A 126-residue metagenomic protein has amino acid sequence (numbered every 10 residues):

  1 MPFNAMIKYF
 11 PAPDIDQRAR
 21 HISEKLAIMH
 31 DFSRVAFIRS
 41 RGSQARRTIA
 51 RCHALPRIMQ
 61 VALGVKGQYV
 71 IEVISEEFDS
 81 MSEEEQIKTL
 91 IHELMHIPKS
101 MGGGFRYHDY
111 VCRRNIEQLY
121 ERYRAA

Functional and structural regions predicted by a protein language model:
M1-A12: Hydrophobic or amphipathic, alpha-helical segments that drive membrane association/targeting
R18-L63: Auxiliary, metal-adjacent structural segments of Zn-dependent hydrolase domains
I71-E77, S100-Y107: Short acidic, glycine/Ser/Thr-rich loop/turn "cap" segments at secondary-structure junctions
V73-T89: Short pre-active-site segment immediately N-terminal to the catalytic Zn-binding motif
E85-I91, F105-H108: "Short basic amphipathic alpha-helical interaction patches in structured regions
K88-S100: Active-site recognition of the HExxH zinc-binding catalytic motif
M101-A126: Post-HExxH zinc-binding segment in Zn-dependent metallohydrolases
